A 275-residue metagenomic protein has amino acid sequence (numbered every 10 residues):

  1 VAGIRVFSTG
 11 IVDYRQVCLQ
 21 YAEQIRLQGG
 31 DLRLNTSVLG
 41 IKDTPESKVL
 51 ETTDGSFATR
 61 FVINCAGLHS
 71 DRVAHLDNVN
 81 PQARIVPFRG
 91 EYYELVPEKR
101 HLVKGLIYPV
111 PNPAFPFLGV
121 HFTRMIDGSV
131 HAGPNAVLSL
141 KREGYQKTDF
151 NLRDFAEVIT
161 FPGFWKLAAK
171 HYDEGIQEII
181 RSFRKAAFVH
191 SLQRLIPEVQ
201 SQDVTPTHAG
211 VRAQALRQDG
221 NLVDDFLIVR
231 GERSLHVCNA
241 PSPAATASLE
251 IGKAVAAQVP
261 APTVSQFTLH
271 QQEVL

Functional and structural regions predicted by a protein language model:
G3-F61, C65, H69-R72, A247-P260: Helical element adjacent to the flavin cofactor pocket in flavoenzyme catalytic cores
I11, R15, P97, H101 (+3 more regions): Electropositive phosphate-/nucleotide-binding environments in soluble metabolic enzymes
Y14, C18, A66, V86 (+2 more regions): A structural signal for well-ordered alpha-helical scaffolds and beta->alpha junctions
A22, A74, V189-Q193: Non-transmembrane alpha-helical segments in soluble domains of secreted/periplasmic/extracellular proteins
D31, N80-I85, S201-D203: A short alpha-helix-loop-beta-strand transition element characteristic of N-terminal alpha/beta dinucleotide-binding
T36, P134-N135, T207-A209: Short, well-ordered beta-to-alpha junction loops that form the rim of enzyme active sites and present histidine/acidic
I41-F150: Flavin-dependent oxidoreductases
K147, R153, V158-L275: C-terminal catalytic lobe of FAD-dependent flavoproteins
